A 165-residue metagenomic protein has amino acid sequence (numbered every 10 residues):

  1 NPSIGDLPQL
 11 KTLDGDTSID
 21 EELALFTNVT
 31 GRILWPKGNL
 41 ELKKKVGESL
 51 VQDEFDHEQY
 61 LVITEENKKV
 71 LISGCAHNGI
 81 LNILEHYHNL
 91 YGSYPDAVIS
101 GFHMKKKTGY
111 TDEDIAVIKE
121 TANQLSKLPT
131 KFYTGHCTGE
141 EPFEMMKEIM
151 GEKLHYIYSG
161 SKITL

Functional and structural regions predicted by a protein language model:
N1-Q59, M150-L165: Metallo-beta-lactamase
E54-Y60, T64-S159: Cap/insert and terminal regions of metallo-dependent hydrolase folds
